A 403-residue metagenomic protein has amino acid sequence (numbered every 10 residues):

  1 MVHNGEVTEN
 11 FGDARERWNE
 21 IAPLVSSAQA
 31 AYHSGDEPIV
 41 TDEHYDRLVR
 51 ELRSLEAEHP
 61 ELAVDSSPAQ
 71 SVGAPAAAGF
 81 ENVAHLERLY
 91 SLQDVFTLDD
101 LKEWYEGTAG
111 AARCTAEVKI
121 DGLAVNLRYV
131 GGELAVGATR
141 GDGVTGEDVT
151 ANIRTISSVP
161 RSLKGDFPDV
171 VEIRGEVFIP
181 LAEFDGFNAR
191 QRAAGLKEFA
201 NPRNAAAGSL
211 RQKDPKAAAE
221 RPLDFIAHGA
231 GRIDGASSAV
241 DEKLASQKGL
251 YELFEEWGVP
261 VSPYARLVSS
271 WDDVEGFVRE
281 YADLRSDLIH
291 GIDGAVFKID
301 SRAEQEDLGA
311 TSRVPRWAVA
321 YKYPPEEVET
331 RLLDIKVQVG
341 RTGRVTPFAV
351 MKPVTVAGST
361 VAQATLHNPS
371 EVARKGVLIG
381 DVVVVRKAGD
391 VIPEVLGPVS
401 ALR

Functional and structural regions predicted by a protein language model:
V2-R403: RNA/tRNA-interacting regions in translation and RNA-turnover enzymes
